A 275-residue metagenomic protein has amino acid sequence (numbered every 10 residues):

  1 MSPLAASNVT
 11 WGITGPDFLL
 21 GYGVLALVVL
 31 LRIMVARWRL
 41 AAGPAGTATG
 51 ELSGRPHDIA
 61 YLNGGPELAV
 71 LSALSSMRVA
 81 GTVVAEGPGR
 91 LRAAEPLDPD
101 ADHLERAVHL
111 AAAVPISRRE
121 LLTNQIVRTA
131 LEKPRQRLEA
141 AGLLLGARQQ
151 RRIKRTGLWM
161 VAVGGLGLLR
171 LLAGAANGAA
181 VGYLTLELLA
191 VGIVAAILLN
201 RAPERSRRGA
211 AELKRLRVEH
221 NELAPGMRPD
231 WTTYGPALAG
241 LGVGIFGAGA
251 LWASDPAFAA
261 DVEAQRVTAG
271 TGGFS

Functional and structural regions predicted by a protein language model:
M1-S275: Acidic, Ser/Thr/Pro-rich intrinsically disordered cytosolic tails and loops of eukaryotic transmembrane proteins
